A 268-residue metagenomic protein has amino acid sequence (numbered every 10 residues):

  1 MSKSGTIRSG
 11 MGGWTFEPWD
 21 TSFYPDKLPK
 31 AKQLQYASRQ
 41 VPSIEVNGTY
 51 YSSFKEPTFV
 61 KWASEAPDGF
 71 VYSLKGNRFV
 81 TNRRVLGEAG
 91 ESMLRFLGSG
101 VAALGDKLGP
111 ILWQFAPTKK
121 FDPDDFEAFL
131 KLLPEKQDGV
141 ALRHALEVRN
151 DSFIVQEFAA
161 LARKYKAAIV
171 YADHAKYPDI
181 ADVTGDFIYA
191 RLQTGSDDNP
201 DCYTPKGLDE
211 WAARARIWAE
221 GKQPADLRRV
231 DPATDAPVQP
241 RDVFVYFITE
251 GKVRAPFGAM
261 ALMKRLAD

Functional and structural regions predicted by a protein language model:
M1-D268: Residues lining hydrophobic/aromatic ligand-binding pockets adjacent to catalytic sites
